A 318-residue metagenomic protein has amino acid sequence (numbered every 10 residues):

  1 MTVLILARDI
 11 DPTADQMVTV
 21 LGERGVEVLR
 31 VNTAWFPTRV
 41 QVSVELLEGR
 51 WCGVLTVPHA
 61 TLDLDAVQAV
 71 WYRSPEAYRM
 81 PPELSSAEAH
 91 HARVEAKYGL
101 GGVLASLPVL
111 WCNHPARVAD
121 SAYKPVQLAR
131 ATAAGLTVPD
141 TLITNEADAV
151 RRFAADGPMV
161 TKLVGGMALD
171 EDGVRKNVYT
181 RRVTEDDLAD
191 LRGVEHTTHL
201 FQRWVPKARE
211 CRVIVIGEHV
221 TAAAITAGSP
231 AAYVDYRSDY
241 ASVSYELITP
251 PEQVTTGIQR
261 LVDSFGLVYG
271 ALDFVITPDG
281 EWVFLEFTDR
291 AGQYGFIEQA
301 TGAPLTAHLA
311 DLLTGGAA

Functional and structural regions predicted by a protein language model:
M1-L4: Extreme N-terminal starter segment of soluble prokaryotic enzymes
R8-E23, L29-T137: Conserved N-proximal alpha/beta basic substrate-recognition cap immediately N-terminal to, or forming the N-lobe
L21, A155-P250: Phosphate-binding site of ATP-dependent enzymes
R30-V31, W111-N113, D140-T144, T161 (+1 more regions): General beta-strand structural signal in soluble alpha/beta enzymes
L47-G49, P58, V215-H219, A227 (+1 more regions): Short acidic-glycine loop/turn motifs at beta-strand connectors
D120, V126-G173: Loop-centered beta-sheet repeat module
Y245-Q253, R260-L267, I276-A318: C-terminal active-site "lid" helix and adjoining low-complexity regulatory extension at the edge of ATP-using catalytic
L272-F274: Hydrophobic residue at the +6 position relative to the catalytic HRD Asp in the kinase catalytic loop
